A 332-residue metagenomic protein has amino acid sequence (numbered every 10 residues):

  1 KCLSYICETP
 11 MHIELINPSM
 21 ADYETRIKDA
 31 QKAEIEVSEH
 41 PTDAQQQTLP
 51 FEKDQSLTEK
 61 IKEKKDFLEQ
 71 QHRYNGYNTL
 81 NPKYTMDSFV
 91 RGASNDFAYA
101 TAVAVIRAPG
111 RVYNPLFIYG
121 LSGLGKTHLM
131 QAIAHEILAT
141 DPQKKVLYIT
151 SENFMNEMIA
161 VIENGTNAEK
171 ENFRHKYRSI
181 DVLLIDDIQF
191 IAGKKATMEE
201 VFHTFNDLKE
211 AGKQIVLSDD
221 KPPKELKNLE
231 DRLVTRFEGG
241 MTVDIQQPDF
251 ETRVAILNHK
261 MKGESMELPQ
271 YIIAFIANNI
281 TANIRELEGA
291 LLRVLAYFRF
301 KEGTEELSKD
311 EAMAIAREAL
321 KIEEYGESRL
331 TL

Functional and structural regions predicted by a protein language model:
K1-L147, E152, I159, Q214 (+5 more regions): Intrinsically disordered, low-complexity basic tails and flexible linkers associated with large NTP-driven
L138, Q143-V182, A192-K195: Short glycine-rich substrate-engagement loop in P-loop NTPases that contacts/grips substrate
V161-G165, P223-G239: Short regulatory helix/loop adjacent to the ATP-binding pocket of P-loop NTPases
D186-I188, D220: Walker B catalytic acidic pair
Q189-F202, L226-L229: Conserved ATPase-coupling elements of RecA-like P-loop NTPase cores
H203-T204, L208-E230: Sensor-1/coupling segment of RecA-like P-loop NTPase cores
E225-K227, G240-T252: Conserved AAA+ ATPase "SRH/arginine-finger" region at the nucleotide-binding site
N258-K262, Y271-N279, R285-F300: C-terminal helical "lid" of AAA+/P-loop NTPase domains
